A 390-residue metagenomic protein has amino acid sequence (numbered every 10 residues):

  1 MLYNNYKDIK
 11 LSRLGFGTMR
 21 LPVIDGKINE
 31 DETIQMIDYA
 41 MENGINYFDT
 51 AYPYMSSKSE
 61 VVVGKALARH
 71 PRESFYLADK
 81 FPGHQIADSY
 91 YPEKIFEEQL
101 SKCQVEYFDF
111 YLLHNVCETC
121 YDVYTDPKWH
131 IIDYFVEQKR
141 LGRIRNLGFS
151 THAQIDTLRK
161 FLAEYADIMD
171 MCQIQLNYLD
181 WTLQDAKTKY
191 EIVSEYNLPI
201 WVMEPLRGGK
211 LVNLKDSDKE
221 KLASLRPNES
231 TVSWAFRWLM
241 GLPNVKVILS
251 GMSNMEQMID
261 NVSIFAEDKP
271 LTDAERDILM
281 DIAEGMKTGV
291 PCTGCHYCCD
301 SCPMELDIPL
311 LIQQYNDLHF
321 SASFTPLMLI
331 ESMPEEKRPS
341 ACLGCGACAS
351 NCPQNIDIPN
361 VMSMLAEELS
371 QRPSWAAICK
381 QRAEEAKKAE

Functional and structural regions predicted by a protein language model:
M1-F75, Y134, R140: N-terminal binding-site loop/beta-alpha segment at the start of enzyme catalytic domains that lines or forms
Y6-K10, E42, G64-S74, E97-E106 (+3 more regions): Acidic (Asp/Glu)-rich catalytic clusters
F16, T33, A40, F48 (+12 more regions): Conserved, mostly hydrophobic/aromatic
M19-D31, K80-Y91, T119-Y124, A153 (+1 more regions): Active-site mouth loops of central-metabolism enzymes
K27-A40, D88-Q104, A153-L162, T231-F236: Short, acidic/polar
S101-V123: Active-site groove signature of glycoside hydrolases
V116-L306, L310, F320, F324-P334 (+2 more regions): Beta/alpha (TIM)-barrel catalytic core signal, keyed to glycine-rich beta->alpha loops juxtaposed to Asp/Glu that bind
F320-A347, Q371-E390: Short Fe-S-cluster ligation motifs
